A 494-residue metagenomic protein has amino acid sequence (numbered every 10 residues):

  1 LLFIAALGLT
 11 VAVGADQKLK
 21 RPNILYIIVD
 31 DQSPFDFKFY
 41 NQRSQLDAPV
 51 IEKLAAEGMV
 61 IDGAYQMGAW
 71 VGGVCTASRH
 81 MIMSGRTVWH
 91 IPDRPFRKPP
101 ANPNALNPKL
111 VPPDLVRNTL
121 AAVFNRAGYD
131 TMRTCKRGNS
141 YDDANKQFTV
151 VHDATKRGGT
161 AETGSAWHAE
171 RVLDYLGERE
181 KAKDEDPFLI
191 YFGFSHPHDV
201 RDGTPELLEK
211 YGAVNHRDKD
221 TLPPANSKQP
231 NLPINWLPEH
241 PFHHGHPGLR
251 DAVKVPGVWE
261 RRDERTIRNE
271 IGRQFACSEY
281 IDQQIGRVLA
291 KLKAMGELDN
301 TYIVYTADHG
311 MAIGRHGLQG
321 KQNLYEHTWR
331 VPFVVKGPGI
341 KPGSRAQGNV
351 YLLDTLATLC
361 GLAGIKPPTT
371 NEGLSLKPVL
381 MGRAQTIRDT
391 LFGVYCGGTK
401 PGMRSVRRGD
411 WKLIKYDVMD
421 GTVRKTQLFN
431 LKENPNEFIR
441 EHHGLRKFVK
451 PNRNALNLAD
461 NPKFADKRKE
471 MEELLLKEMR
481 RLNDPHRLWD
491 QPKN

Functional and structural regions predicted by a protein language model:
L1-T10: Bacterial N-terminal signal peptides
L9-K20: Bacterial Sec-dependent signal peptides at the C-terminal "C-region" and cleavage site
A15, Y26-I27, S33-T119, V123-C135 (+1 more regions): Active-site segment of extracytoplasmic enzymes that catalyze sulfate/phosphate-ester chemistry
K18-P22, V29-Q45, K53, D62 (+8 more regions): Active-site-proximal cap/lid insertion segments
Y40-S44, V60-R86, R94-P95, R133-A144 (+6 more regions): Short, solvent-exposed turn/loop segments enriched in Gly/Ser/Thr/Pro and often Arg
A48, I82, K136, D299-V304 (+5 more regions): Polar, surface-exposed loop/tail segments that function as active-site lids or cofactor/substrate-recognition elements
C75-A77, D143, E326-R330, N371 (+3 more regions): Short, solvent-exposed loop/turn segments at the edges of secondary structure
G409-Q427, L431-E433: Low-complexity, glycine/alanine/valine/leucine- and proline-rich hydrophobic stretches
